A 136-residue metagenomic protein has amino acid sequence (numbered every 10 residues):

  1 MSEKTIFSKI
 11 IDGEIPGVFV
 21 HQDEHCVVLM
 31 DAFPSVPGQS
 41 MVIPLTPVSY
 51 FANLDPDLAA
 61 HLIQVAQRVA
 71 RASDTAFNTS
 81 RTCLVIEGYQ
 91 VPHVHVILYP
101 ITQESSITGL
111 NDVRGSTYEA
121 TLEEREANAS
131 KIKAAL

Functional and structural regions predicted by a protein language model:
M1-L136: HIT superfamily nucleotide-processing domains
